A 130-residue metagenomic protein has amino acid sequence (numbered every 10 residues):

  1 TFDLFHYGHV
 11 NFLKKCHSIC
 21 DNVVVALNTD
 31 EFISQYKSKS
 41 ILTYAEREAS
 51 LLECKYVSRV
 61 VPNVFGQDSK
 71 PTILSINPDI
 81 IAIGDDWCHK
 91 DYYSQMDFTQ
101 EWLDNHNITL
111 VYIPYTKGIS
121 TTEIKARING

Functional and structural regions predicted by a protein language model:
T1-G130: Nucleotidyltransferase catalytic core that binds NTPs
